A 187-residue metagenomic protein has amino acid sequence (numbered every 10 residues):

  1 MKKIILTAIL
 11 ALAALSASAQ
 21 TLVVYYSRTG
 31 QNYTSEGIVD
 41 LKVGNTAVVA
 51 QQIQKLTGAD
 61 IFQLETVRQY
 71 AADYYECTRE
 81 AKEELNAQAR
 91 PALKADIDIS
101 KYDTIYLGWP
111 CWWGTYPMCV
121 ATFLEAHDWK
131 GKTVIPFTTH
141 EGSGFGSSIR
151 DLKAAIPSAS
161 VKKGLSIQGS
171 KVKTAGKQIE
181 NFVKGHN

Functional and structural regions predicted by a protein language model:
M1-I4: Positively charged n-region of N-terminal signal peptides that target proteins for export
I9-S18: Hydrophobic h-region of N-terminal signal peptides that target proteins for export in Gram-negative bacteria
A19-D103, G114, K177-N187: N-terminal beta1-alpha1-beta2 submodule of the flavodoxin-like/Rossmannoid cofactor-binding fold
L22, S147-S170: Extracytoplasmic metal-acquisition and chelation regions
L22-Y25, I61-Q63, T104-G108, I135-T138 (+1 more regions): Structural recognition of the beta-strand scaffold that forms the well-ordered cores of secreted hydrolase catalytic
N32-S35, T115-P117, G144-S147, K171-A175: Extracytoplasmic/secreted cell-surface and envelope-processing proteins
Q69-P157: Helix-loop-strand module that forms the ligand-binding subsite of alpha/beta enzymes
S160-N187: Glycine-rich phosphate/pyrophosphate-binding loop and the adjoining helix
